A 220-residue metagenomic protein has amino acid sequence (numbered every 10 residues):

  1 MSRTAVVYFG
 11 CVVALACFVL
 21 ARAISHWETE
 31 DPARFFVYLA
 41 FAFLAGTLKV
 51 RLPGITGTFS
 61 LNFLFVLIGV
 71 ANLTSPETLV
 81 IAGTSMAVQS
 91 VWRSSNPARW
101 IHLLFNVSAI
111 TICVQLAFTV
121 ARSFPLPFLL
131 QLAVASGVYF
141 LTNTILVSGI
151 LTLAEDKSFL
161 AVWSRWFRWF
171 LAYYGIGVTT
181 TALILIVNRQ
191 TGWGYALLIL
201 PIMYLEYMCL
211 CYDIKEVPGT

Functional and structural regions predicted by a protein language model:
M1-T58, L64-R165, W169-M208: Short helix-perturbing small/polar motifs within transmembrane alpha-helices
C211-T220: Cytosolic signal-transmission helices at domain junctions
